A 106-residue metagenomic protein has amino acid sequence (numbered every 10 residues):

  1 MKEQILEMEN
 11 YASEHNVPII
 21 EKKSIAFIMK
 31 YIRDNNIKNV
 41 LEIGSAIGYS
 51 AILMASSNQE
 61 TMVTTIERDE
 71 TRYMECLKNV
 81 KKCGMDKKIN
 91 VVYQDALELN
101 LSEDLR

Functional and structural regions predicted by a protein language model:
M1-R106: A short alpha-helical cap/connector motif
